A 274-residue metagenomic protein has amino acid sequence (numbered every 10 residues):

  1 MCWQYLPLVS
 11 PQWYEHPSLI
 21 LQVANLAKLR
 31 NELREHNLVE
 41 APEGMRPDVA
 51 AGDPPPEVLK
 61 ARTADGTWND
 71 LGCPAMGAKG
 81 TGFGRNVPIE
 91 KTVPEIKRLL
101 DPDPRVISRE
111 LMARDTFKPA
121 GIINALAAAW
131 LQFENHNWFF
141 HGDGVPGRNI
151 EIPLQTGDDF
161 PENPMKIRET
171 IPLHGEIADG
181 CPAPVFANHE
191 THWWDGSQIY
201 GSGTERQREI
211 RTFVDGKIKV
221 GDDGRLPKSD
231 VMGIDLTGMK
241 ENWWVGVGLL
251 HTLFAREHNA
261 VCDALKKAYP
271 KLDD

Functional and structural regions predicted by a protein language model:
M1-A264, D274: N-terminal accessory/cap region of cofactor-dependent oxidoreductases and related radical enzymes
A268: Helix-loop segments that flank and shape redox-cofactor active sites
